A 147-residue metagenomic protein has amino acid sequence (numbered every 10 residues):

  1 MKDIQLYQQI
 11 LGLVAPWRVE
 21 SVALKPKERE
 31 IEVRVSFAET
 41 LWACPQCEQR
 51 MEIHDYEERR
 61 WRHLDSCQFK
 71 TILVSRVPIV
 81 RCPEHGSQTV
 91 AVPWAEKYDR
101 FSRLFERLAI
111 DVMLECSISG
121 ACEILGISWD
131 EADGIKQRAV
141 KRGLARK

Functional and structural regions predicted by a protein language model:
M1-S87, A91: Short, conserved DNA-binding cores of transcription-related domains
E48-M51, E57-K147: Short, positively charged, Gly/Tyr-enriched micro-motifs that form contact patches at catalytic or ligand/partner
